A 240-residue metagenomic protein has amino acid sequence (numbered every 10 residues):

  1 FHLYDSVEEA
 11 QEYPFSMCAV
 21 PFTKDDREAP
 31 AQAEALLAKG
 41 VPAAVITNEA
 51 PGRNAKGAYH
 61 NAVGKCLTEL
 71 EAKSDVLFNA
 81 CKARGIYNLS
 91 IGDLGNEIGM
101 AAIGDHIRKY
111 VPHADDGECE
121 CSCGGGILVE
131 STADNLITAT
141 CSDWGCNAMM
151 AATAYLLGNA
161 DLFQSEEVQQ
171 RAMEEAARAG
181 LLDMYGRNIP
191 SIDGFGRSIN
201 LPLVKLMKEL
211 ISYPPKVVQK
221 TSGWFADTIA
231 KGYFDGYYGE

Functional and structural regions predicted by a protein language model:
H2-F78: An acidic, phosphate/nucleotide-engaging active-site surface
V45-T47, N88-G92: A structural signal for short, well-ordered beta-strand segments and their strand-loop junctions that often border
A50-G52, G92-E97: Glycine-rich beta-alpha junction loops
A72, V76, A83, C141-W144: Short, well-structured alpha-helical interface segments that form or flank functional binding sites
K82-N88: A short helix->loop->beta-strand "cap" motif at the edges of active sites that frequently abuts
G95-E240: C-terminal functional extensions of proteins
